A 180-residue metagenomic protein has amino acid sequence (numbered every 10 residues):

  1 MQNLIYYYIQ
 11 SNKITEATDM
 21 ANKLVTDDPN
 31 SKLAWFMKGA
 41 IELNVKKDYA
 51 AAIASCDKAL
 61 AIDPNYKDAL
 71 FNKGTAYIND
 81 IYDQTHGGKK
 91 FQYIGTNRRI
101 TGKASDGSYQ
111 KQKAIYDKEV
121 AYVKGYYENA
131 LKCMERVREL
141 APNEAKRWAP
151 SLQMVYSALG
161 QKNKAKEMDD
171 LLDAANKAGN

Functional and structural regions predicted by a protein language model:
M1, A34, A69, R147-W148: TPR alpha-solenoid repeat register
L24, K58-A59, V137, L172: Canonical positions in the second alpha-helix
D27, I62, L140-A141, A175: Structural marker of alpha-solenoid helical repeat scaffolds
S31, Y66, E144-A145: Residue-level recognition of tetratricopeptide repeat
N79-R136: Short coil/linker segments at helix-helix boundaries
